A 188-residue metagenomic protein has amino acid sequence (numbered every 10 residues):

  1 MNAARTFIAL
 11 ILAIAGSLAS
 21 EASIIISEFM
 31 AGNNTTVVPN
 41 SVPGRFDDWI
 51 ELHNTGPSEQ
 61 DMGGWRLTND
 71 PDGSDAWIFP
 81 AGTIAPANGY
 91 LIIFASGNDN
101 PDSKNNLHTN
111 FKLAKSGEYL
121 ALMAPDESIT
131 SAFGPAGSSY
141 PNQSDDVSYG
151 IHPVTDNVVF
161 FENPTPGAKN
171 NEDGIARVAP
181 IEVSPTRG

Functional and structural regions predicted by a protein language model:
M1, S17-L18: Long, low-complexity, tandem-repeat intrinsically disordered regions
M1-I8: Bacterial N-terminal signal peptides that target proteins for export
I8-S17: Bacterial N-terminal signal peptides
S20-V159, I175-R187: Activation on beta-sandwich/Ig-like modules and their edge loops
E162, P166, E172-G174: A short "linker-to-beta-strand initiation" element
